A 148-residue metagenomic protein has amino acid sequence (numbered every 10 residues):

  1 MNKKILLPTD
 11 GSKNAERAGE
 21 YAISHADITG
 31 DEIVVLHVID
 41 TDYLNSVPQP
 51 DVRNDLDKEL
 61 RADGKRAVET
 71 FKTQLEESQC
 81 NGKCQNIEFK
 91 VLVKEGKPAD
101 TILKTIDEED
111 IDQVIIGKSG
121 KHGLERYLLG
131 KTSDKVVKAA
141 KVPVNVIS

Functional and structural regions predicted by a protein language model:
M1-R17, N45, N81-Q85, K138-S148: Intrinsically disordered or low-complexity boundary/linker segments at protein termini and domain junctions
K3-N54: Small/aliphatic-rich secondary-structure junction motif
Y21, T73-V114: Structural beta-alpha unit
S24-D27, D107-E108, K138: Solvent-exposed polar/charged
T29, T132, A140-K141: Short, structured coil segments at secondary-structure junctions
L36, K90-K94, N145: General small-molecule cofactor/ligand-binding pocket signal
R53-A67: A short acidic, glycine-rich active-site loop that binds or catalyzes chemistry on phosphate/adenosine moieties
Q113-K135: Glycine-rich, Arg-bearing micro-motifs that act as flexible, cationic patches
